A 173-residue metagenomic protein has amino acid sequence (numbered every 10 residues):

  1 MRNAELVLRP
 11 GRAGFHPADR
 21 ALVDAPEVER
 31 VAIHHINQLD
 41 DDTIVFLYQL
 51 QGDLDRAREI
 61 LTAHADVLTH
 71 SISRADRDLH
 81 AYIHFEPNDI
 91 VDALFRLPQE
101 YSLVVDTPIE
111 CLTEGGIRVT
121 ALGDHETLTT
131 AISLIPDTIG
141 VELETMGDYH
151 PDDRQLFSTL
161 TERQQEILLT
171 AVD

Functional and structural regions predicted by a protein language model:
M1-G123, T127-A131: DNA-contacting interfaces and partner/effector-binding or oligomerization modules in DNA-centric proteins
F15, D40, D148-H150, I167: A broad, structure-centric signal for solvent-exposed, well-ordered loop/edge residues that line or flank functional
V119-A121, R154-S158: Short, glycine/charged-rich beta-strand-loop motifs at protein surfaces that mediate ligand recognition and catalysis
A131-I132, L168: Conserved active-site beta-strand-loop modules that form the wall/rim of enzyme catalytic pockets and either contain
I135: Anionic-ligand binding region
G140-E144: Mixed-charge intrinsically disordered linker/loop segments at interdomain junctions
M146-L156: Short, Lys/Arg-enriched N-terminal segment that forms or immediately precedes the first helix of a structured domain
L156-D173: Helix-turn-helix DNA-binding segment
